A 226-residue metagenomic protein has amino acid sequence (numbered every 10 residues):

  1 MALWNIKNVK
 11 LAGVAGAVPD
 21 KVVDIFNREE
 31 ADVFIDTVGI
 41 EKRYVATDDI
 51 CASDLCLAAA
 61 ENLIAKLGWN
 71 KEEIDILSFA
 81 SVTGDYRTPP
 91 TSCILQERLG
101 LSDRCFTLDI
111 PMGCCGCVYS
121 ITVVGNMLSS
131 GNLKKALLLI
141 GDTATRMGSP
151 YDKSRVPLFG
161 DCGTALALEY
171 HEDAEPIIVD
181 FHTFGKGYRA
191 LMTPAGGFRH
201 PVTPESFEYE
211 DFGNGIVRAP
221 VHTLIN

Functional and structural regions predicted by a protein language model:
M1-E41, A190: N-terminal amphipathic/basic leader segments beginning at the initiator methionine
L3-N5, P19, R28, L57 (+2 more regions): Hydrophobic pocket-lining "lid/loop/helix" segments that shape and contact the acyl-thioester
N8, A80-Y86, M112-C115, I140-R146 (+1 more regions): Acidic, glycine-rich active-site loops and adjacent beta-strand->loop/helix elements that engage anionic groups
V23, T88-P90, G148-D152: Short acidic, glycine/serine/threonine-rich loops at helix termini
V33-T37, E41-D54, V82-A136: Conserved catalytic cysteine-centered active-site region of acyl-thioester-dependent Claisen-condensing enzymes
K71-T83: Membrane helical hairpin/interfacial module
S129-G163: Flexible, glycine-rich active-site loops centered on histidine and acidic residues that chelate a metal or position
